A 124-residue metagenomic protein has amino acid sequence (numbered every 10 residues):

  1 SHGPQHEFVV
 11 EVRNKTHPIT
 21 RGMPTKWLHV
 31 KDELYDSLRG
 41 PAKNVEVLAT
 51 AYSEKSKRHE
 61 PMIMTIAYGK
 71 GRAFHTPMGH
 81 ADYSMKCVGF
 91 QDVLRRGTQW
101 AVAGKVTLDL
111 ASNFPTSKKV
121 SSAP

Functional and structural regions predicted by a protein language model:
H2-G69, D109: Catalytic beta-strand/loop cores that center a nucleophilic Ser/Cys/Thr and support acyl-enzyme chemistry
E54-E60, A67-P124: Extracellular ligand-binding/catalytic regions of CAZymes and related secreted enzymes and adhesion modules
